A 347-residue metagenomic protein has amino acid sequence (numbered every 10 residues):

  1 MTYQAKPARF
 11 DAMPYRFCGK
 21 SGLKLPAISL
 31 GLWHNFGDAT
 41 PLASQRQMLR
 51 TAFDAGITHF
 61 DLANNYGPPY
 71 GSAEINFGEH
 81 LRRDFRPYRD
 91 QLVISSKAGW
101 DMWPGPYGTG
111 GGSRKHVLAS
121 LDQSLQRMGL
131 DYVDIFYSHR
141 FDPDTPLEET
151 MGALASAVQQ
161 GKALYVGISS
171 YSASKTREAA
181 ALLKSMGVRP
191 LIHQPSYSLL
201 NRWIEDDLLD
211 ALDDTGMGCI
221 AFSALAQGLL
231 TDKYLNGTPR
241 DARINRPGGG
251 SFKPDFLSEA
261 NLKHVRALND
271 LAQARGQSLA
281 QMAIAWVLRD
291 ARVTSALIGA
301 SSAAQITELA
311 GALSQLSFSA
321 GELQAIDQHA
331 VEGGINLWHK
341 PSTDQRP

Functional and structural regions predicted by a protein language model:
M1-L92: N-terminal binding-site loop/beta-alpha segment at the start of enzyme catalytic domains that lines or forms
Y3-A12, F141, T145-Q328, G333 (+1 more regions): Beta/alpha (TIM)-barrel catalytic core signal, keyed to glycine-rich beta->alpha loops juxtaposed to Asp/Glu that bind
G19-G37, S95-T109, Y132, Y137: N-terminal small/glycine-rich loop or linker at the start of catalytic domains across soluble metabolic enzymes
L23-I28, G56-T58, R86-L92, L130-D134 (+5 more regions): Short, well-ordered coil/turn segments that N-cap beta-strands
A39-A52, G112-M128, T176-A180: Short, acidic/polar
T40-S44, S72, N76, G108-H116 (+2 more regions): Alpha-helix N-cap and loop-to-helix initiation/capping positions
H59-A63, I94-S96, Y132-Y137, G167-I168 (+1 more regions): Short beta-strand segments at enzyme active-site cores
L125-T145: Active-site groove signature of glycoside hydrolases
